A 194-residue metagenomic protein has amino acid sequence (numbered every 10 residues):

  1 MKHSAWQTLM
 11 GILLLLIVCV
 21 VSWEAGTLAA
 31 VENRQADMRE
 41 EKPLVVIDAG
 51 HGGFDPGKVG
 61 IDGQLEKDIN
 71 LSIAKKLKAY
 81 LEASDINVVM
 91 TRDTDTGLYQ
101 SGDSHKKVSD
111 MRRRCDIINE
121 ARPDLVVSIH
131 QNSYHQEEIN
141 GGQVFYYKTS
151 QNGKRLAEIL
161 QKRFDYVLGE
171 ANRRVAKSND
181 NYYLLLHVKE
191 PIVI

Functional and structural regions predicted by a protein language model:
M1-I194: Catalytic-site microenvironment of enzymes that process N-acetyl-hexosamine-containing cell-wall polysaccharides
